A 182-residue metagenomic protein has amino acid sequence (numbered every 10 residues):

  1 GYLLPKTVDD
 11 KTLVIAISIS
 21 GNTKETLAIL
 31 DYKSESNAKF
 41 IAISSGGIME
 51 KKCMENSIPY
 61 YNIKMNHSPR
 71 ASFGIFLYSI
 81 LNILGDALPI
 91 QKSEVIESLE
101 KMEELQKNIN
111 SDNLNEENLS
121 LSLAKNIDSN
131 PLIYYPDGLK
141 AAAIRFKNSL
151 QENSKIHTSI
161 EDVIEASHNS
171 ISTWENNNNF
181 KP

Functional and structural regions predicted by a protein language model:
G1-K107, K125: Glycine-rich phosphate-binding loops that contact phosphosugars or nucleotide phosphates
G85-P182: Active-site phosphate/pyrophosphate-binding segments
